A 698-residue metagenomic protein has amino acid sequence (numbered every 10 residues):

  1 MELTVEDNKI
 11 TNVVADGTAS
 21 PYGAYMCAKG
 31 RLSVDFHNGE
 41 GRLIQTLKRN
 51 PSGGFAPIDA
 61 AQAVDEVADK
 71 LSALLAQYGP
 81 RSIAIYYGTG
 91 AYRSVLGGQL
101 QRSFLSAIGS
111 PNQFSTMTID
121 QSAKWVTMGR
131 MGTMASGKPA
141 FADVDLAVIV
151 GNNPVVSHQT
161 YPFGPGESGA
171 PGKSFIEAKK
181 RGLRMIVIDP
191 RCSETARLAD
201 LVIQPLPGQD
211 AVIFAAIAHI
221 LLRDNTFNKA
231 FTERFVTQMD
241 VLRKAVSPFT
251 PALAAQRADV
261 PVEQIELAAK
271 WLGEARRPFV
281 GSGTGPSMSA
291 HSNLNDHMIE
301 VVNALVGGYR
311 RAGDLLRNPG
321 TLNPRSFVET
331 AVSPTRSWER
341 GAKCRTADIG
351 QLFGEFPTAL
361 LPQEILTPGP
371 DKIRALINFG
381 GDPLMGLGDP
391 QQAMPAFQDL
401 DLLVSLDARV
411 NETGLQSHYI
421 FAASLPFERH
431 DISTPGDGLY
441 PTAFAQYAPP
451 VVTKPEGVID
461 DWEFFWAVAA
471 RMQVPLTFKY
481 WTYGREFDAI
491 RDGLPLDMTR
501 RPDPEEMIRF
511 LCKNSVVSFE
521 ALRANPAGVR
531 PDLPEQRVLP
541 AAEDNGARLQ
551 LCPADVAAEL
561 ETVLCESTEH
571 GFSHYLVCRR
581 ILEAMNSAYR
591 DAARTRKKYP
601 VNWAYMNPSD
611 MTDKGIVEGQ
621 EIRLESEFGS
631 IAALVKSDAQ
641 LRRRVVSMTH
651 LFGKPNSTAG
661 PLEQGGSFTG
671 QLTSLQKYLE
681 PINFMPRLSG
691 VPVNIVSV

Functional and structural regions predicted by a protein language model:
M1-D224, L253, P261, F379 (+2 more regions): N-terminal export/assembly segments and adjacent metallocofactor-ligating motifs of anaerobic energy-metabolism
T11, N228-K229, I265, F279-V280 (+9 more regions): Acidic/polar loop patches that form or flank catalytic/metal-binding clefts of enzymes that bind anionic ligands
G17, S33, G53-A60, G90-S94 (+17 more regions): Hydrophobic alpha-helical scaffolding
A63-I83, K138-A147, A245, E266-F279 (+1 more regions): Glycine-rich phosphate/diphosphate-binding loops that line cofactor/substrate pockets in enzymes
G98-E177, R181-V187, V212-A215, V301-L415 (+3 more regions): Extended redox/cofactor-interaction regions of prokaryotic respiratory oxidoreductases
I217, F235-T358: Active-site phosphate/pyrophosphate-binding segments
H418: Catalytic, metal-anchored helix/loop core of enzyme active sites in primary metabolism
P449-V451, G457-N514, S587, A592-Y605 (+1 more regions): Long, contiguous, secondary-structure-rich segments that constitute the structural scaffold of globular domains
